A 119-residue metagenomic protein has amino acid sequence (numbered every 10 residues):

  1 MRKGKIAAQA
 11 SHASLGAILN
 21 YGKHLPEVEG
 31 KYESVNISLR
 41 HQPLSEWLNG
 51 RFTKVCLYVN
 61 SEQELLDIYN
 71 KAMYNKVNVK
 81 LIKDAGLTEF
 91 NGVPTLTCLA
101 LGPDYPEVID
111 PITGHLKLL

Functional and structural regions predicted by a protein language model:
M1-L119: Positively charged, small/polar-rich N-terminal and surface patches that mediate targeting and assembly and bind
